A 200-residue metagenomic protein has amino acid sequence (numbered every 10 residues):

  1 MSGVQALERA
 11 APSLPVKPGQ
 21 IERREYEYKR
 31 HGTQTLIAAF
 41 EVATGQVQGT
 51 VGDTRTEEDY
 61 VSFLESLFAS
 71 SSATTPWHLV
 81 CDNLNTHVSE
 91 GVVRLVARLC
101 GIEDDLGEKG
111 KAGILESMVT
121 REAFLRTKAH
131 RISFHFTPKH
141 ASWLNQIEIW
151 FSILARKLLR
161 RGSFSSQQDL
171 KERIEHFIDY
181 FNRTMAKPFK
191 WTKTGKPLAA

Functional and structural regions predicted by a protein language model:
M1-E65, P188, G195-K196: Extended, low-complexity cationic-aromatic segments
Q5-L7, T86-E90, W143-Q146, L198-A200: Short catalytic/ligand-binding loop motif for oxyanion handling, primarily in non-cytosolic enzymes, centered on
R23-Y28, L99-Q146, G162-F164: RNase H-like polynucleotidyl transferase catalytic core
T44, T75-P76, K128-S133: Short glycine-/polar-rich loops that comprise or flank the Walker A/P-loop and associated switch/sensor motifs
E58-H78: Short, basic/hydrophobic alpha-helical segments
T75-V88, G110-A112: Acidic/histidine-rich, metal-coordinating catalytic segments
A129-F136, H140-A141, E148-A200: C-terminal anion-handling pockets and recognition modules
